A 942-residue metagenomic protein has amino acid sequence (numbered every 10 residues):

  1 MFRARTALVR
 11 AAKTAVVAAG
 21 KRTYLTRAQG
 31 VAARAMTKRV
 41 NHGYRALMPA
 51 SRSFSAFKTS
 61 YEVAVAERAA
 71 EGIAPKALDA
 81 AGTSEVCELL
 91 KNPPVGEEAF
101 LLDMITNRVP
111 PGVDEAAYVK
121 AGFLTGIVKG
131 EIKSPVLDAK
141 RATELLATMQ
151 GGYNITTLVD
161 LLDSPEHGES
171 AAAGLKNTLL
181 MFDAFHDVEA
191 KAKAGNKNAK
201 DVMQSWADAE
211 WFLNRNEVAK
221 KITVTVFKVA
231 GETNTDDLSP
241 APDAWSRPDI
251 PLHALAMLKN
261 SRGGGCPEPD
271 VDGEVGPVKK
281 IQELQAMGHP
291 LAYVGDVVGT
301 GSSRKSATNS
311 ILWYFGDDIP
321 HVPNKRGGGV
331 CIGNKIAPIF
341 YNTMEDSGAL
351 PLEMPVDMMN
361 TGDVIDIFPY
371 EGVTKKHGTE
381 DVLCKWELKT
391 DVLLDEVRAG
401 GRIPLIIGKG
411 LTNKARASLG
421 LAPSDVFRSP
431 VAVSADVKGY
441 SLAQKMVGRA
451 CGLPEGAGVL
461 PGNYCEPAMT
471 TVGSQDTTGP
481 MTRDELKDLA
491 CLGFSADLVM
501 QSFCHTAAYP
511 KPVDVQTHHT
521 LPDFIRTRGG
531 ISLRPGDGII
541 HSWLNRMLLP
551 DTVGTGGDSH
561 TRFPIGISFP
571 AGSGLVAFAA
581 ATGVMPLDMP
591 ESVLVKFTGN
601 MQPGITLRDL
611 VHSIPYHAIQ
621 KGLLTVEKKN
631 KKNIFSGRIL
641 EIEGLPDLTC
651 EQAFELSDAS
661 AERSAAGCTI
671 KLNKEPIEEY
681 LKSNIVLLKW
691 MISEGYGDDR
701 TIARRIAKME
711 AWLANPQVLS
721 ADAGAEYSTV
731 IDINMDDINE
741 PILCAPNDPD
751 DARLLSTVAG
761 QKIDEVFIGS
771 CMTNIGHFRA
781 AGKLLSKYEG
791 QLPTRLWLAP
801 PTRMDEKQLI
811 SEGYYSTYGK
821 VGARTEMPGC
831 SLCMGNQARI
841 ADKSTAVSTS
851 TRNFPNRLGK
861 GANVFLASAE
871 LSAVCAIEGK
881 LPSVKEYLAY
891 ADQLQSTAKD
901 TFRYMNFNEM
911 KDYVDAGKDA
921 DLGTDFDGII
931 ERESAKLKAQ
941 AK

Functional and structural regions predicted by a protein language model:
M1-A56, K942: N-terminal mitochondrial targeting presequence
A4, A19, G43, L47 (+8 more regions): Intrinsically disordered, low-complexity eukaryotic regions enriched in glycine, serine and charged residues
R10-R22, R34, K38, G43 (+11 more regions): Surface-exposed polar/charged interaction patches
H42-Y44, M48-V65, V382, W386-L388: Short, 15-30-residue, compositionally biased linear elements with alpha-helical propensity or flexible coil
F57-C87, N92, L393-I407: Amphipathic alpha-helical packing elements
I73-A77, A99-E115, K129, V136-Q150 (+3 more regions): Structural detector for internal amphipathic alpha-helices that build alpha-solenoid repeat scaffolds
A80-E88, P111-G130, Q150-L162, M181-A192: Amphipathic alpha-helical scaffolding segments comprising HEAT/armadillo-like alpha-solenoid repeats
T148, N154, L158-D163, G168-K942: Fe-S-dependent hydro-lyases/dehydratases of central metabolism
